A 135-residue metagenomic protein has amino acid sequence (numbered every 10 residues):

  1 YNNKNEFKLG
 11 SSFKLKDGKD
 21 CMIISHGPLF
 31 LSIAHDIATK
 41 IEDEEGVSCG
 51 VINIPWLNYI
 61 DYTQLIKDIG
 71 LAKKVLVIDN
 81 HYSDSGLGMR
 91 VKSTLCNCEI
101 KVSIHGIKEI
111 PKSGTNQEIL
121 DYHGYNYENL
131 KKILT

Functional and structural regions predicted by a protein language model:
Y1-T135: Thiamine diphosphate
